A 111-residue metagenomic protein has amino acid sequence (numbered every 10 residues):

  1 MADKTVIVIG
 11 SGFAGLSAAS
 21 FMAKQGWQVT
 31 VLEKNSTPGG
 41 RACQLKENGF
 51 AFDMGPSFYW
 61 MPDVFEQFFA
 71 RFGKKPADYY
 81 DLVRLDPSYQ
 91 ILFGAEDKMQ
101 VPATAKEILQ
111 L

Functional and structural regions predicted by a protein language model:
D3-L111: N-terminal glycine-rich phosphate/pyrophosphate-binding loop and immediately adjacent elements
